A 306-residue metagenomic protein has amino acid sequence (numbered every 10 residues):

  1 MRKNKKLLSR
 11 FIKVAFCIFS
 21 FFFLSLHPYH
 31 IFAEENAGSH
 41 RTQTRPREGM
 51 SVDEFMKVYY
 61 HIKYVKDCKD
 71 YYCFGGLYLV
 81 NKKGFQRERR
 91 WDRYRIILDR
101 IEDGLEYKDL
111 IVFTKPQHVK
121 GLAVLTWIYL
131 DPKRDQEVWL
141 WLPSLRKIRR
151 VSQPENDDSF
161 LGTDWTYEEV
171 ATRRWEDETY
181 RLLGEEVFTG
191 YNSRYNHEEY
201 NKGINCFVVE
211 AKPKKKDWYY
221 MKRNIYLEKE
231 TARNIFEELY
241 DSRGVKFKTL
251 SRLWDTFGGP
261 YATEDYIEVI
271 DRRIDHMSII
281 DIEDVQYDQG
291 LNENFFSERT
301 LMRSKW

Functional and structural regions predicted by a protein language model:
M1-R10: N-terminal secretory signal peptides that target proteins for export/translocation
V14-H27: Bacterial N-terminal signal peptides
P28-A33: Boundary at the C-terminal end of the N-terminal hydrophobic targeting segment
G38-S144: N-terminal mature ectodomain segment of secretory-pathway/periplasmic proteins
T114, L125, E137-W141, K147-W175 (+1 more regions): Gly/Pro-enriched, hydrophobic low-complexity segments that function as extracytoplasmic propeptides/linkers
V170-R194: A short, amphipathic edge element
K305-W306: Short, solvent-exposed mixed-charge patches
